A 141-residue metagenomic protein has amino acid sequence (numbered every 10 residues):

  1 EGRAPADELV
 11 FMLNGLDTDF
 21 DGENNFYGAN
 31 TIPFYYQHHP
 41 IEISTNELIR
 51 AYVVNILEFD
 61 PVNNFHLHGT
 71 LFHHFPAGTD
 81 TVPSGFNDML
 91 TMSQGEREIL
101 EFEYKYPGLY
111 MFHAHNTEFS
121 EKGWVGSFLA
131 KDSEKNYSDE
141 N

Functional and structural regions predicted by a protein language model:
E1-N141: Copper-binding active sites and cupredoxin-like electron-transfer domains, recognizing His/Cys-rich ligand loops
